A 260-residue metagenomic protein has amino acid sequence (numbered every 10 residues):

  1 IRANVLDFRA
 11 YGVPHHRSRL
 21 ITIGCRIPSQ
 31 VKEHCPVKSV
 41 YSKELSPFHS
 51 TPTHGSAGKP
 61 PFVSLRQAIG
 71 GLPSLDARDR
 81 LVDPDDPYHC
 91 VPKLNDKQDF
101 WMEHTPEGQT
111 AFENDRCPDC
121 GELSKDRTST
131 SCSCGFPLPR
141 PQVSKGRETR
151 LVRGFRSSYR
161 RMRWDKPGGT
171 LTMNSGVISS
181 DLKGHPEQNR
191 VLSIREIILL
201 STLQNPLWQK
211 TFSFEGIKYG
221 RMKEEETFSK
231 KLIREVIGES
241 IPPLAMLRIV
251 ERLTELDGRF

Functional and structural regions predicted by a protein language model:
I1-A10: Conserved S-adenosyl-L-methionine
V5, I21, S64, A68 (+2 more regions): Generic structural signal for residues positioned in beta-strands
L6, S18, L232-R234: N-terminal hydrophobic or amphipathic segments with adjacent small-residue motifs that include Sec signal peptides
R9-G12, I27-S29, G176-S179, P242: Short, solvent-exposed loop/turn segments at secondary-structure junctions
V13-V82: Flexible, glycine-/basic-rich loop-and-beta segments that form/coincide with the SAM-dependent methyltransferase
L81-F260: C-terminal target-recognition/interaction regions appended to catalytic cores
